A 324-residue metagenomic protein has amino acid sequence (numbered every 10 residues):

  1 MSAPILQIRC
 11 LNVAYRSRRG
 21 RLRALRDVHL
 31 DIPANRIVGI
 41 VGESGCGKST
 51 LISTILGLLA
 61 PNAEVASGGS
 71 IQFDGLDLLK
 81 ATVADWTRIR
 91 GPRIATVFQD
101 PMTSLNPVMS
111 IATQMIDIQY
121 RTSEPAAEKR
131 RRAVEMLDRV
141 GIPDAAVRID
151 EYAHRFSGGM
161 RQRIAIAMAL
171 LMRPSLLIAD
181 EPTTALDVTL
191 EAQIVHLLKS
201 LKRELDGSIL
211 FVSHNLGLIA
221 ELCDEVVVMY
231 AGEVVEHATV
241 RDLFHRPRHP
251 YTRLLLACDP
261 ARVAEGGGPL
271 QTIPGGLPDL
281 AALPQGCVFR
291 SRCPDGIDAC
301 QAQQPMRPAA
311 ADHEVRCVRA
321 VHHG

Functional and structural regions predicted by a protein language model:
A66-D77: Conserved ABC transporter NBD signature motif
L76-D77, A127-V147, L256-A257: Conserved ABC ATPase "signature" region
L78-A95, R121, D242-P247, P278-P284: ABC ATPase NBD coupling module
L171-S175: A short, proline-enriched helix->beta-strand linker immediately N-terminal to the Walker B motif in ABC-type P-loop
I178, P182, L186-G268: P-loop NTP-binding/switch modules centered on Walker-like glycine-rich loops
T239-G324: Charged, flexible cofactor/metal-binding loops and thiol motifs
